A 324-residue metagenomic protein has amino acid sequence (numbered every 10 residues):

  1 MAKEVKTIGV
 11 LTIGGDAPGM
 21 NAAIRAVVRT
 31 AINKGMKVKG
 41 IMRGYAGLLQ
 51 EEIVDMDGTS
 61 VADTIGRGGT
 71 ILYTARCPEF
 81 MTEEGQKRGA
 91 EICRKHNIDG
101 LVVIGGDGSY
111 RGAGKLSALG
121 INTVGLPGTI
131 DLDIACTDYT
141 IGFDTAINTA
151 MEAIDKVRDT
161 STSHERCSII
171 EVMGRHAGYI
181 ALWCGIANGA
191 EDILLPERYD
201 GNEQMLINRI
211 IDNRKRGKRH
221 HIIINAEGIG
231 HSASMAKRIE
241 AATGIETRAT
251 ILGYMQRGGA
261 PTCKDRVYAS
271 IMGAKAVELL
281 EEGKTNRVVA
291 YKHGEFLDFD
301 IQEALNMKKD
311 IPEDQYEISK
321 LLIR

Functional and structural regions predicted by a protein language model:
A2, L48-L101, G108-S109, I141-N148 (+2 more regions): Glycine-rich oxoanion-binding loops at beta->alpha junctions
A2-L49: N-terminal phosphate-binding or glycine-rich loops at protein starts, especially the Walker A/P-loop of NTPases
I13-D16, M36, I41-G47, R76-C77 (+8 more regions): Short, ordered loop/turn segments at secondary-structure junctions
D16-V27, L49, E83-E84, G100-G114 (+6 more regions): Short glycine/serine/threonine-rich phosphate/pyrophosphate-binding segments that cradle anionic phosphate groups
V103-G105, K115, N122, F143-E246 (+1 more regions): Accessory alpha-helical/coil subdomains and C-terminal extensions that flank or cap enzyme catalytic cores
C136-I147, G259-R266: Short beta-strand elements at the ligand-binding edges of bilobed clamshell
H231-S234, I239-R324: C-terminal non-catalytic interaction/assembly regions of soluble proteins
